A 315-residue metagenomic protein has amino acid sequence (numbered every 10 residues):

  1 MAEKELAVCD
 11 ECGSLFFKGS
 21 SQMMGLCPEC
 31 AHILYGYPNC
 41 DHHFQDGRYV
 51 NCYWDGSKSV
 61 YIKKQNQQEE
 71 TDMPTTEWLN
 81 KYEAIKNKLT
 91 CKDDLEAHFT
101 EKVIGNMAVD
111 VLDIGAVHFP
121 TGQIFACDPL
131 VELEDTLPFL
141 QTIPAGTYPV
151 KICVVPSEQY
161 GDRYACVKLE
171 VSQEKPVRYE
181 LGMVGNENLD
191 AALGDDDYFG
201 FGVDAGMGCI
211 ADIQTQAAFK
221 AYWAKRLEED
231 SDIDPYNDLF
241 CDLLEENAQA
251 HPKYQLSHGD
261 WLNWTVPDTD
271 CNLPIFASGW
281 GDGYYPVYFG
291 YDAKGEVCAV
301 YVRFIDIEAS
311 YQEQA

Functional and structural regions predicted by a protein language model:
M1-P28: A broadly conserved sequence feature marking short terminus-proximal activation segments in nucleic acid-centric
C9-C12, Y37-Q45: Disulfide-bonded cysteine-rich modules in secreted/extracellular proteins, activating on the conserved Cys frameworks
F17, Y35, Q45, S57-V60: Short functional micro-motifs and their immediate structural scaffolds
Q22-I33, D46-D55: Cysteine-rich micro-motifs
V50-C52, V60-K64, T71: Contiguous alpha-helical segments
Y53-G56, A293-G295: Short, solvent-exposed coil/turn segments at beta-strand boundaries
E69-W280, Y284-A315: N-terminal domain-onset segments
